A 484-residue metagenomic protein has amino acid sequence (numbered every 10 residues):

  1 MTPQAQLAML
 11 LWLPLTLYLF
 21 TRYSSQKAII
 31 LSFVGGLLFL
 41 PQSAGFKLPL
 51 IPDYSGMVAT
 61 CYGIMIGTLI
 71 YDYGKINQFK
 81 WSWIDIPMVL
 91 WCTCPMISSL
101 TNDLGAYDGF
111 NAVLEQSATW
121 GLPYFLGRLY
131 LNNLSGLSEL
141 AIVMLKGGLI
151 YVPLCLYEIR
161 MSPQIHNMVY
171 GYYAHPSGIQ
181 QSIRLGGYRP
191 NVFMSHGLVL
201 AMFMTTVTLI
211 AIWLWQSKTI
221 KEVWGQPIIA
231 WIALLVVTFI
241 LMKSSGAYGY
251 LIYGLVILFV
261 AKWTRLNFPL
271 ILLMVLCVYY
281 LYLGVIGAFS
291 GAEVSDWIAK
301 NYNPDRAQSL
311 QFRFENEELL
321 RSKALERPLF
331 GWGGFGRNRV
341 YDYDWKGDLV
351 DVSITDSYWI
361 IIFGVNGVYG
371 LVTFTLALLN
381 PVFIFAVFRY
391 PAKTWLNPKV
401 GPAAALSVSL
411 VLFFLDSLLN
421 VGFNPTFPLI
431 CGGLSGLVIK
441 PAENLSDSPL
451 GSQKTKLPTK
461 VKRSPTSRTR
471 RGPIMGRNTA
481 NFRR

Functional and structural regions predicted by a protein language model:
I29, K80-W91, G127-P163: Interfacial loop-to-transmembrane-helix boundary motif in multi-pass membrane proteins
I29-L48, G56-G121, F413: N-terminal hydrophobic segments of proteins, predominantly signal-anchor/transmembrane helices of inner/organellar
I66, L272-L273, N380, P402-R471 (+2 more regions): Transmembrane alpha-helices of multi-pass inner-membrane enzymes
L100-A106, I150-S195, S295: Membrane-interfacial helix-loop-helix modules of multi-pass inner-membrane proteins that assemble, modify, or transport
Y124, I142-K146, T208-G287: Hydrophobic alpha-helical segments of polytopic membrane proteins
P153, I159-P163, M242, F259-P304 (+2 more regions): A membrane-periplasm/extracellular boundary helix in multi-pass inner-membrane enzymes that assemble envelope glycans
A292, D296-Y369, F385-K393: Long extracytoplasmic/lumenal interhelical loops at the membrane interface of multi-pass membrane proteins
N366-L412: Hydrophobic transmembrane alpha-helices and their immediate junctions
